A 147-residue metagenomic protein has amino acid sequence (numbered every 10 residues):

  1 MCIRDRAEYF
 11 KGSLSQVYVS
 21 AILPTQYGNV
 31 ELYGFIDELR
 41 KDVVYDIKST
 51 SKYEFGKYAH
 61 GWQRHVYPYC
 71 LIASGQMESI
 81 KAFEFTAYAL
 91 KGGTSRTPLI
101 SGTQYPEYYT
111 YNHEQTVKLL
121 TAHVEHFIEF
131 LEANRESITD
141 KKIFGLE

Functional and structural regions predicted by a protein language model:
I3-V44, S49-Y53, S74-S79, T116 (+2 more regions): Catalytic cores of nuclease domains that cleave nucleic-acid phosphodiester backbones
T25, F55, G93-S95: Short acidic, gly/pro-rich beta-turn/loop elements at beta-sheet edges and active-site/ligand-binding grooves
D37, G61, N112-H113: Poly-acidic low-complexity segments
R40, Y69, F85-A87: Hydrophobic side chains in beta-strands
Y53-H60: Active-site-adjacent loop/helix micro-motif of nuclease/hydrolase catalytic cores
H60-I72: An active-site-proximal "capping" alpha-helix that borders the catalytic cofactor pocket
A73-E147: Metal-dependent nuclease catalytic regions and adjoining charged, substrate-binding loops involved in nucleic-acid end
